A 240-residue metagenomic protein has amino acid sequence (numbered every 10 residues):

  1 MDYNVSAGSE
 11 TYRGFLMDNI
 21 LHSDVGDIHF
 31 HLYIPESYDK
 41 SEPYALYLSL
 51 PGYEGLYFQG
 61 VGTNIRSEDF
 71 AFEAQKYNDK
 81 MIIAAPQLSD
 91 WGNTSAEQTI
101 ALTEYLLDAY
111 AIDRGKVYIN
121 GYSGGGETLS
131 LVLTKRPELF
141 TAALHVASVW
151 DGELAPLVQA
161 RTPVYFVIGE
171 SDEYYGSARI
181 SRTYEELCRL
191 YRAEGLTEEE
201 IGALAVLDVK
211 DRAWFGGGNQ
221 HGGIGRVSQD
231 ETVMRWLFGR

Functional and structural regions predicted by a protein language model:
M1-L46, E127, L131-V132, Y191-A205 (+1 more regions): A domain-start/cap signature at the N-terminus of enzymes
S37-E42, W91-S123: Gly/Ser-rich "nucleophile elbow"/oxyanion-hole loop immediately N-terminal to the catalytic nucleophile in hydrolases
E42-P43, Y57-T63, A96-E97, L131-V132 (+2 more regions): Short, solvent-exposed loop/turn and secondary-structure capping segments
Y44-I100: Active-site machinery of serine-nucleophile hydrolases
G52-L56, L88-N93, S123-E127, S148-G152 (+2 more regions): Solvent-exposed loop/turn segments at secondary-structure junctions within structured extracellular/periplasmic domains
D79, V158-V164: Short, proline-enriched alpha-helix->beta-strand connector loops that line the catalytic pocket of alpha/beta-hydrolase
D108-A109, G115-Q159: Primarily recognizes the serine-hydrolase "nucleophile elbow" in alpha/beta-hydrolase and SGNH/GDSL folds
Y165-V167, E173-Y175, S181, L190-R240: C-terminal catalytic histidine-bearing segment of alpha/beta-hydrolase fold enzymes
